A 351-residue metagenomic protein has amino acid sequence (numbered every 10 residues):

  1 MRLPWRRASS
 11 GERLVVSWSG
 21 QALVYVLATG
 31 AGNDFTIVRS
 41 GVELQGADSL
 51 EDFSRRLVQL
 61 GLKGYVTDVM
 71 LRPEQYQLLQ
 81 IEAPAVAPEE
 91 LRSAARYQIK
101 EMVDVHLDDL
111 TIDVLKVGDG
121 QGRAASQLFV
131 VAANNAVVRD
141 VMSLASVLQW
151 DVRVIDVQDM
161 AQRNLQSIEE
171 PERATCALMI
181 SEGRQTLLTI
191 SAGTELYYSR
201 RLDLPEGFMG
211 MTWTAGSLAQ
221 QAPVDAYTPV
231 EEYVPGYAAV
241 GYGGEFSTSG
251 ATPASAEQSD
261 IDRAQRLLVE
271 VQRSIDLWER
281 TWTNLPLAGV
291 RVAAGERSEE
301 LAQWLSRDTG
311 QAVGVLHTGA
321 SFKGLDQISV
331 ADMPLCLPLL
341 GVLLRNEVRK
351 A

Functional and structural regions predicted by a protein language model:
M1-A351: Hydrophobic/aromatic-enriched cytosolic interaction surfaces used to assemble or bind macromolecules
